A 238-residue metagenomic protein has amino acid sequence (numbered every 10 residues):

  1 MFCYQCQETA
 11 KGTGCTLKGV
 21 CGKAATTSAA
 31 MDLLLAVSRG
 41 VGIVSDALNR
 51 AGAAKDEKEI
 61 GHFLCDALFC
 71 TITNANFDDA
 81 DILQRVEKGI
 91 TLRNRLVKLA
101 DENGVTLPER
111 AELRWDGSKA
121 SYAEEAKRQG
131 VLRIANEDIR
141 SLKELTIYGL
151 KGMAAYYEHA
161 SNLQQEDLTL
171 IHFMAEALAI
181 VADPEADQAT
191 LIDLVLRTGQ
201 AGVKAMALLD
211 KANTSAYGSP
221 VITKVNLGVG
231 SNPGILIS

Functional and structural regions predicted by a protein language model:
M1-S238: Metallocofactor- and cofactor-centric catalytic cores in central/energy metabolism, strongly enriched
